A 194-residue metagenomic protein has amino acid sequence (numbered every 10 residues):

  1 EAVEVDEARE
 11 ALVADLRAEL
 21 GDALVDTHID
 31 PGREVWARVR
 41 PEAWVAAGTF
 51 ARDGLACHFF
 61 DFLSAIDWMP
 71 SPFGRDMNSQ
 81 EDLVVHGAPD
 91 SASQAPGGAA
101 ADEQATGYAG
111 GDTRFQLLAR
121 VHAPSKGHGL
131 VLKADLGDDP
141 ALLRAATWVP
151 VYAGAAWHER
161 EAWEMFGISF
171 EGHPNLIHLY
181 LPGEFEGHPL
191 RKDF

Functional and structural regions predicted by a protein language model:
E1-F194: Terminal low-complexity/charged segments
